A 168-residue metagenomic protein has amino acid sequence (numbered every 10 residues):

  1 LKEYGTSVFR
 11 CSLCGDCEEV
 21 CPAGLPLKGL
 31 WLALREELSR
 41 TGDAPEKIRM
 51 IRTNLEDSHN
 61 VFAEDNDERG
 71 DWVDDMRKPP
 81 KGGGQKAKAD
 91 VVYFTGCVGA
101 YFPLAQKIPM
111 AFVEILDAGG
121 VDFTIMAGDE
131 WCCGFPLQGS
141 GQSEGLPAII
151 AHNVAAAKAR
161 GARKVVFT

Functional and structural regions predicted by a protein language model:
L1-T168: Iron-sulfur-cluster electron-transfer modules
